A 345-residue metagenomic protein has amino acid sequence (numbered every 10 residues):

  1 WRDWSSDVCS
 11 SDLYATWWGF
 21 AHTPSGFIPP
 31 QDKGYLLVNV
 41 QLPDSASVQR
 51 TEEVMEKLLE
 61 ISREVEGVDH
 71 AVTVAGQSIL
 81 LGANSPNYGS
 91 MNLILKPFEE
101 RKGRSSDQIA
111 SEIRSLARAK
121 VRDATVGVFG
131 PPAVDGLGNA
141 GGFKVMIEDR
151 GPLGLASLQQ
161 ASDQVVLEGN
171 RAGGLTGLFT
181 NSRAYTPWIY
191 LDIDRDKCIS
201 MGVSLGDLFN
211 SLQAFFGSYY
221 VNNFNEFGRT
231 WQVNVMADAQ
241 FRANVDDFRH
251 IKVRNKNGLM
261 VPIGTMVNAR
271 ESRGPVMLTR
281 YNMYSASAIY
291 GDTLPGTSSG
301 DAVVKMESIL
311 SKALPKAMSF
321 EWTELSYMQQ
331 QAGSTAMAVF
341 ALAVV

Functional and structural regions predicted by a protein language model:
W1-V8: Single conserved hydrophobic/aromatic residue that forms the stacking wall/gate of nucleotide- or nucleobase-binding
C9, T335, V339, A343-V344: Small-residue faces within membrane-embedded alpha-helices
A15-H22, L37, R50-G76, S85-P187 (+3 more regions): Surface-exposed amphipathic alpha-helical segments in non-transmembrane regions that serve as interaction surfaces
S25-V38: Alpha-helical transmembrane signal-anchor/signal-peptide segments
D44-S47: Acidic, glycine-anchored pre-beta loop/turn
I193: A conserved hydrophobic position in a structured secondary element of the catalytic/binding core that shapes
M328-T335: Membrane-embedded alpha-helical bundles that form the substrate/pore pathway in multi-pass transport systems
